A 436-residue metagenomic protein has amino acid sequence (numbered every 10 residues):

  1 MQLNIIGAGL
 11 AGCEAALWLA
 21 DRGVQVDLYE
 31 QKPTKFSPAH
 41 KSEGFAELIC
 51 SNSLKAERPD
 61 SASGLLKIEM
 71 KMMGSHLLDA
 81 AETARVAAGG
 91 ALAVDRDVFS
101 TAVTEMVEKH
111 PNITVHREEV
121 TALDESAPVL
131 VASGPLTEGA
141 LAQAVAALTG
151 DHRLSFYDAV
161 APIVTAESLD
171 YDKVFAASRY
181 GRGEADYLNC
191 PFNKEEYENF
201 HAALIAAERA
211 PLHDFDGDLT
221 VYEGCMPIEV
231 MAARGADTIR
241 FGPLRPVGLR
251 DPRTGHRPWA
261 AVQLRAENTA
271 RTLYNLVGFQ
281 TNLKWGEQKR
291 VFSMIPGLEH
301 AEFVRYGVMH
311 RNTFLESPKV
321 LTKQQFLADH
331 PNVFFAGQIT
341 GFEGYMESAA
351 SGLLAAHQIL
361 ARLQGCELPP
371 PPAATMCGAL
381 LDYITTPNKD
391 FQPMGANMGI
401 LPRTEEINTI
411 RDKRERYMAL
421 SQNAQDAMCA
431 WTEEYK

Functional and structural regions predicted by a protein language model:
M1-A11: Beta1/beta-strand and adjacent pyrophosphate-binding region of the FAD-binding site in flavoprotein oxidoreductases
L3, V24-V26, V129, L154: Hydrophobic anchor at the start of a short beta-strand that flanks the dinucleotide cofactor-binding loop
L17-D79, A373-I384: N-terminal FAD cofactor-binding segment of flavoenzymes
E57-T104, E108: A conserved beta-strand/loop capping segment in the N-terminal third of enzymes that catalyze redox or closely related
K109-R290: Predominantly flavin-linked oxidoreductase catalytic cores and closely associated redox partners
L276-F342, A349-S351, P369-T386, F391-N397 (+1 more regions): A glycine-rich dinucleotide-binding beta-alpha-beta segment and adjacent secondary-structure elements that constitute
S348-P370: Internal hydrophobic alpha-helix adjacent to the cofactor/substrate pocket in enzyme cavities
F391-K436: C-terminal auxiliary extensions adjacent to catalytic cores
